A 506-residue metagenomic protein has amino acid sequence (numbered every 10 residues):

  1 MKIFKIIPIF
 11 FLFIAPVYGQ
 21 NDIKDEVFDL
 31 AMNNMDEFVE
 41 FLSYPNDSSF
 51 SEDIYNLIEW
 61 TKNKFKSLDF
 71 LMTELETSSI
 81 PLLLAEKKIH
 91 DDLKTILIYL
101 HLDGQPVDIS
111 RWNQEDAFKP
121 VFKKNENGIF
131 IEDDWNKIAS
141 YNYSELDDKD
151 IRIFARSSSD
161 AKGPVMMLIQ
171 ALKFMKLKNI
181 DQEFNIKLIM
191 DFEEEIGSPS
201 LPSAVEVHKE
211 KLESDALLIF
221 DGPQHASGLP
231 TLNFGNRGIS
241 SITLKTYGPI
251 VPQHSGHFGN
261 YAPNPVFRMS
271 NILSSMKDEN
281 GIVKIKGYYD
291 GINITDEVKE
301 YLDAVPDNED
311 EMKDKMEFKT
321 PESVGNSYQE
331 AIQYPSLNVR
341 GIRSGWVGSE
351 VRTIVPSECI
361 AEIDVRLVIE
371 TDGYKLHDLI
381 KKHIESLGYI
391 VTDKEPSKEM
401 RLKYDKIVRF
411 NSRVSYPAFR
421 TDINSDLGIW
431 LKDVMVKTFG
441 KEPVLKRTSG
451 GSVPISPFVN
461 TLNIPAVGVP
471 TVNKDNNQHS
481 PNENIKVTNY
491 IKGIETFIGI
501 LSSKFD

Functional and structural regions predicted by a protein language model:
K2-I9: Sec-dependent signal peptide recognition, specifically the positively charged N-region followed immediately by
I14-P16: N-terminal signal peptide c-region/cleavage motif recognized by signal peptidases
N21-F154, V165, L177-F184, I363: Acidic/His- and Gly-rich active-site-bordering loop/insert found across diverse amide/peptide-bond hydrolases
D147-G235: Acidic/histidine-rich catalytic neighborhood of metal-dependent amide-processing enzymes
A226, K284-E358, T371-K382, L387 (+1 more regions): An extended, acidic, His-containing surface patch that forms the Zn2+-binding/catalytic region of metallohydrolases
T231-Y247, V469: Flexible glycine/proline-rich, aromatic-decorated loop/lid segments
I250, F258, D364-G373, Y416-P417: A generic structural motif
G259-N280: A short core secondary-structure module
